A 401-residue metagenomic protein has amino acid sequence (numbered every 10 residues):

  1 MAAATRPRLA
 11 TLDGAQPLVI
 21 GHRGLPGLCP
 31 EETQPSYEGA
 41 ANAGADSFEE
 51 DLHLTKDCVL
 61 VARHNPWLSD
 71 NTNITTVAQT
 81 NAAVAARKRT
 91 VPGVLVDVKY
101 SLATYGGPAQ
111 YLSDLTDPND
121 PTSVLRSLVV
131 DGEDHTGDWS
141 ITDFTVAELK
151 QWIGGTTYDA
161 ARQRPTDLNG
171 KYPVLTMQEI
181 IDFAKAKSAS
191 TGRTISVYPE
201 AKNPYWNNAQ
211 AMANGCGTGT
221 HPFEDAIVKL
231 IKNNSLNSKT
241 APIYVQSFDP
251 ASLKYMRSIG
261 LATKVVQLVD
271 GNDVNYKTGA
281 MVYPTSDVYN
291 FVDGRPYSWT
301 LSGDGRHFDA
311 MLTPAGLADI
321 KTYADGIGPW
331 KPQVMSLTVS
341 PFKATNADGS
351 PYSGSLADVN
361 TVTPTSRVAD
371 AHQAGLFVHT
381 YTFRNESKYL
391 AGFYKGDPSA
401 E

Functional and structural regions predicted by a protein language model:
M1-E401: Phosphate-group recognition and catalysis centered on beta-loop-alpha active-site segments
